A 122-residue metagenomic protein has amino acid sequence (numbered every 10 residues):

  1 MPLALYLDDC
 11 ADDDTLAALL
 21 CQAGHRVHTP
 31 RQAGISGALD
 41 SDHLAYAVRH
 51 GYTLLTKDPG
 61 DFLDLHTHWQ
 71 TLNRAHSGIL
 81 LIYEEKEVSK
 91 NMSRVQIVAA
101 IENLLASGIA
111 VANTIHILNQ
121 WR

Functional and structural regions predicted by a protein language model:
P2-A4, D8-D9, L16-Q22, I35 (+2 more regions): Acidic, PIN/NYN-like endoribonuclease modules and their adjacent C-terminal/linker elements
C10, D14, P59-G60: Alpha-helix N-cap/helix-start capping motif
R26-A38: Conserved BB-loop
D40-S41, P59: Conserved glycosyltransferase catalytic-site signature
V48-L65: Acidic, metal-binding active-site segment of PIN/NYN-like and related structure-specific nucleases
